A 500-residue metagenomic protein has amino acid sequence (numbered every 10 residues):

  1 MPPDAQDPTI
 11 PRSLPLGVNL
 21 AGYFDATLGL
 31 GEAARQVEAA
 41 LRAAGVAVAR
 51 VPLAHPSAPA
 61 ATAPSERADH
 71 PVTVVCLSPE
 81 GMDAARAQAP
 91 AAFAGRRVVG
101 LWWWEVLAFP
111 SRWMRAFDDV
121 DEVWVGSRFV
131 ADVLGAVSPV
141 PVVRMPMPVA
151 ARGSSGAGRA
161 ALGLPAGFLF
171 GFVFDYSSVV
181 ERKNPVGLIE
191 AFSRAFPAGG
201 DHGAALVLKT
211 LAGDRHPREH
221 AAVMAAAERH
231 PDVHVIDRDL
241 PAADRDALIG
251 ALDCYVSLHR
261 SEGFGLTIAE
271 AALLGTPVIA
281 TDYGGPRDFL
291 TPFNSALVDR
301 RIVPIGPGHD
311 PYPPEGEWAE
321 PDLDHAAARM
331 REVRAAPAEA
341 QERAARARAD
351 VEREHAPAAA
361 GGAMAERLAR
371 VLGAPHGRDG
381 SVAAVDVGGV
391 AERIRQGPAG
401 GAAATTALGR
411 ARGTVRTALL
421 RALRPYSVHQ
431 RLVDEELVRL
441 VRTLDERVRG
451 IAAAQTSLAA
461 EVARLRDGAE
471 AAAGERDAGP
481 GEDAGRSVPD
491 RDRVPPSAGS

Functional and structural regions predicted by a protein language model:
P2-D4, N19-A21, A39, P52-V137 (+2 more regions): Extended catalytic core of nucleotide-activated donor transferases of GT-like folds
P3-I10, P357-V382: C-terminal alpha-helical cap of glycosyltransferases
E32-A44, V48, A151-D244, G250-A251: Conserved catalytic-core segment of nucleotide-activated headgroup transferases in glycan assembly
Y255-V256: A short hydrophobic beta-strand element within the catalytic core of glycosyltransferases that build diverse glycans
R260: Aromatic "clamp/platform" in nucleotide-sugar-dependent glycosyltransferases that forms part of the donor/acceptor
G265-I268, Y283: Short glycine/serine-rich donor-binding loops of glycosyltransferases
P277-A280, N294-D299: Short hydrophobic beta-strand element within catalytic cores of glycosyltransferases and related nucleotide-activated
H325-A328, E332, E339-E354: A short, well-ordered alpha-helix in the C-terminal region of glycosyltransferases
